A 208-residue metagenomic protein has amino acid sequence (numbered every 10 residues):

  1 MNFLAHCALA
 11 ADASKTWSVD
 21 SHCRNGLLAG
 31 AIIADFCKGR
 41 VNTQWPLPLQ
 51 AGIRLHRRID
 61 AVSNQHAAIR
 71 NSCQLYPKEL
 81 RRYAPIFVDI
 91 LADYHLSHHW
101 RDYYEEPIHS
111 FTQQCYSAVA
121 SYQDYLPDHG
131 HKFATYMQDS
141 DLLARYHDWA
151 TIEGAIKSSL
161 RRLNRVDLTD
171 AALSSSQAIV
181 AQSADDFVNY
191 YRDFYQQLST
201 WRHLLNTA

Functional and structural regions predicted by a protein language model:
M1-Y104, S175-T207: An N-terminal structural lobe/cap that precedes and organizes the functional/catalytic core across diverse proteins
L75-S140: Active-site-proximal alpha-helical scaffolds that flank and shape metal-associated catalytic sites
T112-T200: An amphipathic alpha-helical core segment
